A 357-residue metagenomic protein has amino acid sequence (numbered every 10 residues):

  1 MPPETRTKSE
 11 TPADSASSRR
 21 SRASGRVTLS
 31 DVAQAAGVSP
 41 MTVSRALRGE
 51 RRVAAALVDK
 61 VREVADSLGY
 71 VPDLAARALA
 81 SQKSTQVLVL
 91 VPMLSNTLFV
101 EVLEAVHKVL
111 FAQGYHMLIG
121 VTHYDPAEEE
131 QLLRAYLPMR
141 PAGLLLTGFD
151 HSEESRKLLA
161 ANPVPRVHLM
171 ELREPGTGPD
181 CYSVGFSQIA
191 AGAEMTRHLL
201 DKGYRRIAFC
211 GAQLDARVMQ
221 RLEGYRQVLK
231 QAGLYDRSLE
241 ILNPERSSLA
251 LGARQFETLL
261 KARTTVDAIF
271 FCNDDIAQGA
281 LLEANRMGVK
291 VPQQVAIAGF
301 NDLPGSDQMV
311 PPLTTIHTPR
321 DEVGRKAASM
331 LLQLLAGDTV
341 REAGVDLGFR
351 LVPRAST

Functional and structural regions predicted by a protein language model:
M1-R22, S67, K108-Q113, L137 (+2 more regions): Bacterial carbohydrate/catabolite-sensing allosteric modules
M1-S84: N-terminal helix-turn-helix DNA-binding module of bacterial transcription factors
A35, P40-R45, L79-S95, H198 (+1 more regions): Short beta-strand segments enriched in small/hydrophobic residues
D59, L68-G143, R226: Amphipathic helical "hinge" segments at domain boundaries
A75, E128-L132, E154-S155, L251 (+1 more regions): Short acidic active-site motifs
M93-N96, H123-Y124, D150, A212-A216 (+1 more regions): Short histidine/acidic/glycine/proline-rich micro-motifs that form metal- and phosphate-coordinating active-site loops
H123-P126, T147-S152, D275: Short beta->alpha connector loops
